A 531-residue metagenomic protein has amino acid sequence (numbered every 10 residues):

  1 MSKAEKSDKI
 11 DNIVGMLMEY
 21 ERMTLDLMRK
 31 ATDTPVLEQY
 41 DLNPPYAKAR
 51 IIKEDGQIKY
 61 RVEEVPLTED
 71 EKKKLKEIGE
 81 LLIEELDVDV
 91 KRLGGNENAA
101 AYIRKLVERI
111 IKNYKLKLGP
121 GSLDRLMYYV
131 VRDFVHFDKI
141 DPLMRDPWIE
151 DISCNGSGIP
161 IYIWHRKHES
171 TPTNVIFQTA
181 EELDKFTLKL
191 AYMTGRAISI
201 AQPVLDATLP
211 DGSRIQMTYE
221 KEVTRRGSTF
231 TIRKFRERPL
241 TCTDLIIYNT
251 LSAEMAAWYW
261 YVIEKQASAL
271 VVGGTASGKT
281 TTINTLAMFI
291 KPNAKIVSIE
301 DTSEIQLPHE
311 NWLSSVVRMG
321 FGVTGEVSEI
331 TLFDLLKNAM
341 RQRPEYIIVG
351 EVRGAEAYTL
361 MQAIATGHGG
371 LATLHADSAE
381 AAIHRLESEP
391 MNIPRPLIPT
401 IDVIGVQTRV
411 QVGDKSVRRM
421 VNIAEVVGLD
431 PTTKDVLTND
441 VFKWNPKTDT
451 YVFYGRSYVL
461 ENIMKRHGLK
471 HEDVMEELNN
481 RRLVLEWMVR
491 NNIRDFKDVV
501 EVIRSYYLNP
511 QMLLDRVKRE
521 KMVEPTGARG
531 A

Functional and structural regions predicted by a protein language model:
M1-T194, I198, E520-A531: N-terminal accessory targeting/assembly segments
Q39-D41, R50-E54, D141-D146, D151-G156 (+12 more regions): Replace "in large, NTP-powered and nucleic-acid-processing enzymes" with "in large, NTP-powered factors and other
P66-L67, G158-I159, K167-E169, T179 (+10 more regions): Conserved nucleotide-binding/hydrolysis micro-motifs of P-loop NTPases
C154-S268: P-loop NTP-binding catalytic core
A256-W258, V262-V272, T281, T285-Q411: Switch/coupling sub-region of P-loop NTPases
G278: Conserved glycine(s) of the Walker
V403-V489: Conserved P-loop NTPase
N480-A531: Terminal-proximal interaction/regulatory segments of ATP-powered molecular machines
